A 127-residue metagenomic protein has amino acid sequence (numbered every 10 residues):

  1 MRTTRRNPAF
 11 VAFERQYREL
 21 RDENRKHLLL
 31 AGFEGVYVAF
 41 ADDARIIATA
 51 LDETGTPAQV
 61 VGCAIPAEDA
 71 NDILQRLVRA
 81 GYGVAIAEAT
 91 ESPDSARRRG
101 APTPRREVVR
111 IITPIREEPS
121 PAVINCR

Functional and structural regions predicted by a protein language model:
M1-R127: Basic, polar low-complexity surface loops/patches
